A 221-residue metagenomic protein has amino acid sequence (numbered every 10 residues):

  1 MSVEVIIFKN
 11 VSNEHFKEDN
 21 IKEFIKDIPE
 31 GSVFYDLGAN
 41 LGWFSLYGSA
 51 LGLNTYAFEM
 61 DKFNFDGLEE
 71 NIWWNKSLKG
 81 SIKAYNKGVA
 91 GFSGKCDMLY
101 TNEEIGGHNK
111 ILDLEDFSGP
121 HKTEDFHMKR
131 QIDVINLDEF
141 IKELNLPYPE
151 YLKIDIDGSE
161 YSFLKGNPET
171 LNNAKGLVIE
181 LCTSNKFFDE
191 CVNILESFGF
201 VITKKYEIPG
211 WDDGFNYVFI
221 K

Functional and structural regions predicted by a protein language model:
M1-S81, H121-M128, E143-L144, S184-K221: S-adenosyl-L-methionine
S2-K22, A90-I135, E139: Glycine-rich adenosyl-binding loop in Rossmann-like folds that engage adenosine-containing cofactors
V33-S45, I132-F188: Active-site segment flanking the S-adenosylmethionine/decSAM binding pocket in AdoMet-dependent transferases
A39, M60, N86-K87, K153 (+2 more regions): Proline- and acidic/polar-enriched loop/turn elements at helix boundaries
D61-K62, G88-G91, G158, T183-N185: Short "lid" loop at the C-terminus of a central beta-strand within the Rossmann-like core of SAM-dependent
E69-W73, S77-E104: Core alpha/beta nucleotide-donor-binding catalytic domains of modification enzymes
Y85-K87, I135-L137, T203-K205: Conserved beta-strand termini and adjacent loop/short-helix elements that scaffold enzyme active sites in alpha/beta
